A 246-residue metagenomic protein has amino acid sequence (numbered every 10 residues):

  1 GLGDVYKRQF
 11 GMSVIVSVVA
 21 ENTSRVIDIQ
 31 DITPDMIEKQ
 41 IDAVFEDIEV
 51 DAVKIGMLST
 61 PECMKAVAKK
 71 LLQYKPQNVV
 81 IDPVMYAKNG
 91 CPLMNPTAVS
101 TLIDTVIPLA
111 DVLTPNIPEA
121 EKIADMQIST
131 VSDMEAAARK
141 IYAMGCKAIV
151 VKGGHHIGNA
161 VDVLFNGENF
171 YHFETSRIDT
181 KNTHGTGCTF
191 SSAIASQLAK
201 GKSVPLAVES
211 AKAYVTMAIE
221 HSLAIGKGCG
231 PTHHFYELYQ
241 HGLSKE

Functional and structural regions predicted by a protein language model:
G1-Y6: Short, small-residue-biased leader/transition segments that mark boundaries at the very start of proteins
K7-I81, M85-K88: Conserved N-terminal subdomain of the carbohydrate kinase-like
R8, F170-Y171, Q197-A211: Phosphate-handling active-site elements
Q30-I37, G90-I107: Conserved phosphate-binding/catalytic loop of the ribokinase/pfkB sugar-kinase fold
P96-F170: Conserved phosphate/ATP/ADP-binding segment of small-molecule kinases
K122, T180-V204: Short, small-residue alpha-helix embedded
F170-H184: Short pre-catalytic strand/loop immediately N-terminal to key active-site residues, enriched for Gly-Thr
P205-E246: Charged C-terminal helix
